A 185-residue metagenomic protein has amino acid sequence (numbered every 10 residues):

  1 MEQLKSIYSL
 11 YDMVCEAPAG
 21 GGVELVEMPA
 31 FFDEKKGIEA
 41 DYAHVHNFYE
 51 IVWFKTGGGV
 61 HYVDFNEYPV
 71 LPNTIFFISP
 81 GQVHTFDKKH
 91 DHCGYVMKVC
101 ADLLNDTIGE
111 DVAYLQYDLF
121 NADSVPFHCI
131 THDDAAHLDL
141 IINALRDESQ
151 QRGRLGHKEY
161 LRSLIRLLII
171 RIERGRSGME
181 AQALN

Functional and structural regions predicted by a protein language model:
M1-Y62, N66-Y68: Generic protein-terminus/edge-of-domain signal
E2-V23, D87-Q151, R174, G178: A hydrophobic/aromatic-rich effector-binding and dimerization subdomain of bacterial HTH-type transcriptional regulators
F31, T56-G58, G81-V83, D91 (+1 more regions): Short, charged/polar surface micro-motifs in flexible loops or helix N-caps
E50, H137-A144, L164, L168-R171: Amphipathic, well-ordered alpha-helical segments in soluble domains
V60-Y62, I78, H84-H90, Y95-V96: Short beta-strand His + acidic residue motifs that chelate non-heme Fe in jelly-roll/DSBH and cupin folds
F65-S79: Short acidic-glycine-tyrosine-enriched beta hairpin
R154-R162: Conserved phosphate/pyrophosphate-binding and hydrolysis machinery centered on Walker-type P-loop NTPases, extending
R162-I165, Q182-N185: A short, Lys/Arg-enriched amphipathic alpha-helix from helix-turn-helix/homeodomain DNA-binding modules
